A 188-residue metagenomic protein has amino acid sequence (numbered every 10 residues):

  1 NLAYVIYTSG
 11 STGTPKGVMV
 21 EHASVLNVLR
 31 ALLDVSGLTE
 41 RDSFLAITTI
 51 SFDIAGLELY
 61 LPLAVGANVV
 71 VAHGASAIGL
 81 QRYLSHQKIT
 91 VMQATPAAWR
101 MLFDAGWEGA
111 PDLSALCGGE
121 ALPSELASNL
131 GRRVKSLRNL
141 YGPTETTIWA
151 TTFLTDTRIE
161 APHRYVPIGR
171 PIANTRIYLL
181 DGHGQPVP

Functional and structural regions predicted by a protein language model:
N1-V187: Motif- and composition-driven signal specific to adenylation
